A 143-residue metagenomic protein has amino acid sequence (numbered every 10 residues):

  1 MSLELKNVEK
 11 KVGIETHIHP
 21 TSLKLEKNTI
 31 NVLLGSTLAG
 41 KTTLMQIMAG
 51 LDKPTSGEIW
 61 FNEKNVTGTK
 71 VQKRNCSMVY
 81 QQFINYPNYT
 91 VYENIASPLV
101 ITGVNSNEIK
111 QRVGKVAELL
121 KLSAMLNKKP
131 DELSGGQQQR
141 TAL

Functional and structural regions predicted by a protein language model:
V32, M78, T141-A142: ABC ATPase nucleotide-binding domain "signature" region
L34-S36: The feature captures the beta-strand-to-loop junction immediately N-terminal to the Walker
A49: Helix-to-loop junction immediately C-terminal to a conserved catalytic motif
G57-N65: Conserved ABC transporter NBD signature motif
N65-Y80, S106-K110: ABC ATPase NBD coupling module
Y89-P98: Short coil-to-helix segment of the ABC ATPase nucleotide-binding domain corresponding to the Q-loop/switch region
V100, N107-A124: Conserved ABC ATPase "signature" region
K129-L133, Q137: Conserved ABC ATPase signature
